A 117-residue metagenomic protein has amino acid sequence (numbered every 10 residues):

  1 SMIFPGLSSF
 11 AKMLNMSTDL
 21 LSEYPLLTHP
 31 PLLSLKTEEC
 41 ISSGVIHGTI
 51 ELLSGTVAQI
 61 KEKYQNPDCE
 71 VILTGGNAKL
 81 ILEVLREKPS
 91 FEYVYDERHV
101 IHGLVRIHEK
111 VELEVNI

Functional and structural regions predicted by a protein language model:
S1-S42, I107, V111, V115: Glycine-rich phosphate-binding loop plus the immediately following alpha-helix
D19, I46, Y93-I117: Glycine-rich phosphate-binding/hydrolytic loop that grips phosphoryl groups
H29-E70, E92-Y93: Adenine-nucleotide phosphate-binding core of ATP-dependent small-molecule kinases
C69-A78: Glycine-rich beta-strand-to-loop/alpha-helix junction loops that act as flexible
L80-V84: Short active-site-adjacent structural elements
L85-R86, E92: Long amphipathic alpha-helical assembly cores
